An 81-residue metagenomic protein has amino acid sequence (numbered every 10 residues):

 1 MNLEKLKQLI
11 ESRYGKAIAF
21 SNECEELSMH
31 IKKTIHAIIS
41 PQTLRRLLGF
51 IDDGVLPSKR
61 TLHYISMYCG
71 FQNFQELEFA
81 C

Functional and structural regions predicted by a protein language model:
M1-I10, E23: Basic, alpha-helical nucleic-acid-binding regions used in initiation and control of genome expression
L9-E11, G15-A19, I31-P57: Recognition helix of helix-turn-helix/homeodomain-like DNA-binding domains that insert into the DNA major groove
F20, Q75-E76: Residue-level signal for functionally critical sites in structured catalytic/ligand-binding pockets
S28, K32, S66: The alpha-helix within a helix-turn-helix
K59-F74: DNA major-groove recognition helix of helix-turn-helix/homeodomain DNA-binding modules
E78-C81: Short, charged recognition helix plus adjacent turn of helix-turn-helix-like nucleic-acid-binding domains
